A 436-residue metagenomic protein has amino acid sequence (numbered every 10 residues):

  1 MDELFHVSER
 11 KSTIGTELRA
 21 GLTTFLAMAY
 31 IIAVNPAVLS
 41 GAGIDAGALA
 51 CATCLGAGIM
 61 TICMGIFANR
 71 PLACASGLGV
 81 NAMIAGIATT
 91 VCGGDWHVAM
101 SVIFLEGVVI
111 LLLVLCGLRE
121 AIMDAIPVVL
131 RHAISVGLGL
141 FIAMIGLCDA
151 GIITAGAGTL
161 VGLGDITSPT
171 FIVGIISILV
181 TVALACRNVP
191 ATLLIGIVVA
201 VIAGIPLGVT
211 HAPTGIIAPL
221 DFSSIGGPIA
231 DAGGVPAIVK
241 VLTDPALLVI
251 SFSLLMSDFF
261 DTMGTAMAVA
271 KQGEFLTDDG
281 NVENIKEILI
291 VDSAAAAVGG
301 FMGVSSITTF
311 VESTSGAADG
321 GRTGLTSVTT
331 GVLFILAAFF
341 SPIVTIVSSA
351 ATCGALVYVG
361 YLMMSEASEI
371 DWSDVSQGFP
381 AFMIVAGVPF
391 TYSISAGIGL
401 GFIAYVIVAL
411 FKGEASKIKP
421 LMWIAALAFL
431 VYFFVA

Functional and structural regions predicted by a protein language model:
M1-A48, V161-L163, I195-K286, L430-V431: Helix-loop-helix hairpins and the membrane-proximal interhelical loops of multi-pass alpha-helical transport proteins
M1-N35, G56, S76-G86, T90-L138 (+1 more regions): Helix-loop-helix junctions within the multi-pass membrane cores of secondary transporters/permeases
L18, V38, I122, A191 (+3 more regions): Residue-level signature of catalytic and energy-coupling elements of molecular machines, predominantly ATP/GTP-dependent
A37-A48, I87-V98, P245-L248, I346-S348 (+1 more regions): Helix-coil boundary and interhelical linker segments in multi-pass alpha-helical membrane proteins
G43-I62: Loop-to-helix transition at the N-terminal end of transmembrane alpha-helices
C51, S101-F104, F252, I290 (+1 more regions): Internal alpha-helical transmembrane segments of multi-pass membrane proteins, especially GPCRs
M60-L72, V182-N188, S253-D261, D292-M302 (+3 more regions): Transmembrane alpha-helix interface/packing and boundary motifs in multi-pass membrane proteins, characterized by
C92-P206, T210, V328-A436: Membrane-embedded alpha-helical modules
